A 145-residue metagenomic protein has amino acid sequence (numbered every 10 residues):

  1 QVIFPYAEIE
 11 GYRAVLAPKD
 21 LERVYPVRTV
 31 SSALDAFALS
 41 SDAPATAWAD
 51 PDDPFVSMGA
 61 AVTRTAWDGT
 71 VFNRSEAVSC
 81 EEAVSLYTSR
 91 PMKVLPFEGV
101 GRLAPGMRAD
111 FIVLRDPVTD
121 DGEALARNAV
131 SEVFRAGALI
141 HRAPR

Functional and structural regions predicted by a protein language model:
V2-T119, N128, E132-F134: His/Asp/Glu-enriched, well-ordered alpha-helical/loop segment that forms or immediately abuts the divalent-metal
